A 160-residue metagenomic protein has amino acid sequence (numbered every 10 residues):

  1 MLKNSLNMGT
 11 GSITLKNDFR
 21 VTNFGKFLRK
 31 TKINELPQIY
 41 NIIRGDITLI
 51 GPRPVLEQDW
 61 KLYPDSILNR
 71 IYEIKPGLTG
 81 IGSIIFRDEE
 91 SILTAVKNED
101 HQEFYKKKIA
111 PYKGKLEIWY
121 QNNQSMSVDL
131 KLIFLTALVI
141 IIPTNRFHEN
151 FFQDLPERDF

Functional and structural regions predicted by a protein language model:
M1-F160: Conserved small/aromatic sequence motifs within transmembrane helices
